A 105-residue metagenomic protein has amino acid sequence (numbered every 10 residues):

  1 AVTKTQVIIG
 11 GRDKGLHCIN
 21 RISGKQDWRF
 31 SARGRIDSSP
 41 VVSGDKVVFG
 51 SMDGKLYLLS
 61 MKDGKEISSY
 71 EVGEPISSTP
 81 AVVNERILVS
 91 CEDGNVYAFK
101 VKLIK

Functional and structural regions predicted by a protein language model:
A1-K105: Extracytoplasmic/lumenal domain signature
